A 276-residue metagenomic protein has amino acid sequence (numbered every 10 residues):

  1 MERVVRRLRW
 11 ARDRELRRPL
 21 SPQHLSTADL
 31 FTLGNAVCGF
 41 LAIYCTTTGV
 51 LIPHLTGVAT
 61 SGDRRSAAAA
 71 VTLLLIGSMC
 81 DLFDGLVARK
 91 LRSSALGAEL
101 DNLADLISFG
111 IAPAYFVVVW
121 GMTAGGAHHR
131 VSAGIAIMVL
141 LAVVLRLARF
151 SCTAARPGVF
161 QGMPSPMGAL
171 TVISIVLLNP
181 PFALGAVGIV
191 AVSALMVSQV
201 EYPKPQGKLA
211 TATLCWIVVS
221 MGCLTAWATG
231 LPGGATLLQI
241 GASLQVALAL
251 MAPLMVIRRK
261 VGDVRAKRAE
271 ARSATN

Functional and structural regions predicted by a protein language model:
M1-L16, L20, P157-N276: C-terminal membrane-associated helical module and adjoining short loops/tails
L8-R14, D84, A88, H129-A148 (+1 more regions): Hydrophobic, membrane-facing alpha-helical anchors
E15-Q23, D63-A69, L91-A98, T123-H128 (+3 more regions): Short juxtamembrane and helix-loop transition motifs at transmembrane-helix boundaries in membrane proteins
T27-E99, V131-L140: Membrane-embedded alpha-helical segments that form the functional core of polytopic membrane enzymes, especially those
T27-N35, A104-S108, Q161, L209-I217: Select subsegments of transmembrane alpha-helices in polytopic membrane proteins, especially boundary-proximal
L33-I43, M79, F109-P113, I137-L147 (+4 more regions): Hydrophobic alpha-helical transmembrane segments of multipass integral membrane proteins
G39-I43, D84-R89, A112-V119, A169-V176: Generic transmembrane alpha-helix signature in multi-pass membrane proteins, especially transporters/channels
A70, I107-I173, F182-G188, A247: Alpha-helical transmembrane segments
